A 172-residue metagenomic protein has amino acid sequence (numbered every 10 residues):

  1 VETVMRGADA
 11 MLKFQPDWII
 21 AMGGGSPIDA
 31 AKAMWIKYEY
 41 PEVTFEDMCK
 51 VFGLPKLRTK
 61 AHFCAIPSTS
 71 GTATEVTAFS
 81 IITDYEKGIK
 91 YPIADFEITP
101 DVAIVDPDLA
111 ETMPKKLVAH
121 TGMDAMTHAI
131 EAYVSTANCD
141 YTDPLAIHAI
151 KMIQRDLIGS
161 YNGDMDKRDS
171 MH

Functional and structural regions predicted by a protein language model:
E2-D9, K13-V105: Glycine/threonine-rich beta-strand-loop-alpha-helix active-site module that forms ligand/phosphate-binding
F79-H172: Carboxylate- and glycine-rich phosphate/diphosphate-binding segment that chelates Mg2+/Mn2+
